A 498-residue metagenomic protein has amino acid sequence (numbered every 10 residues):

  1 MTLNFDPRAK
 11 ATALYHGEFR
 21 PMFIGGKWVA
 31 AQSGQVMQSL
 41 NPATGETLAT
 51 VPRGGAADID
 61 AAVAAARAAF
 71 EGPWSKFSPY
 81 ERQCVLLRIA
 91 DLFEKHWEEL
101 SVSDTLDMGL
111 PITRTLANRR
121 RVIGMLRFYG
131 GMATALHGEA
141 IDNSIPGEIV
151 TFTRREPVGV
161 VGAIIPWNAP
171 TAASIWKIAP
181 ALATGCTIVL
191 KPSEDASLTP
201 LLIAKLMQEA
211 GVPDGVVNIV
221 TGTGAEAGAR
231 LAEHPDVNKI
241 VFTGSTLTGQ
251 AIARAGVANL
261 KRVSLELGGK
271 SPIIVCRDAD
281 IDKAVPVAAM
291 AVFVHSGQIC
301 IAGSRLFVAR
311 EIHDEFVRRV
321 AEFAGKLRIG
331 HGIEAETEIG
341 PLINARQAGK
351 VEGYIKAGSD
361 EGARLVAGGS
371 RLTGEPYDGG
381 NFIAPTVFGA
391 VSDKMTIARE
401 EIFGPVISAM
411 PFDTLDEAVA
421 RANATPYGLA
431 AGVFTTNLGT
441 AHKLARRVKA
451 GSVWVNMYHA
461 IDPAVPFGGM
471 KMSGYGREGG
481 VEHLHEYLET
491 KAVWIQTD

Functional and structural regions predicted by a protein language model:
M1-V51, C84, R88, L136-I164 (+3 more regions): Terminal low-complexity tails and localization/encapsulation signals of metabolic enzymes
G45, R82, D104, L126 (+10 more regions): Residue-level signal for inorganic ion chemistry
E46-A49, V237, I274, R328 (+3 more regions): Conserved C-terminal structural/oligomerization subdomain of aldehyde/semialdehyde dehydrogenase
E46-L136: Glycine-rich loop-to-alpha-helix module at the N-terminal edge of alpha/beta enzyme cores
T47-G54, E71-S75, G162-A163, I273-C276 (+5 more regions): Short, well-ordered beta-strand elements within core beta-sheets of diverse protein domains
F70, W74, A90-W97, S101 (+18 more regions): Structural signal for hydrophobic packing residues in well-ordered secondary-structure cores of soluble enzyme domains
G138-K283, F412: Rossmann-like NAD(P) dinucleotide-binding subdomain of oxidoreductase/dehydrogenase enzymes
K239, L247-S392, V455, T497: ALDH superfamily catalytic-core signature
